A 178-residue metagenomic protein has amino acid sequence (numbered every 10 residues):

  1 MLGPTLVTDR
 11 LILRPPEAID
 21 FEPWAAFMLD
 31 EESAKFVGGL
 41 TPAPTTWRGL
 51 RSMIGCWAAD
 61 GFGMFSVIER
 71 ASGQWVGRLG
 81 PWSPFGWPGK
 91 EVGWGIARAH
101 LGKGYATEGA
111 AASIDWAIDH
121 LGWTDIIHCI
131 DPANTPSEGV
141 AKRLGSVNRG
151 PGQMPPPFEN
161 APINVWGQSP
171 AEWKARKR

Functional and structural regions predicted by a protein language model:
M1-F36, G55, M64-R178: Acyl-donor (CoA/ACP) binding surface of acyl/acetyltransferases
E32-S52: Conserved GNAT-fold acetyl-CoA-binding loop/helix
A58: Extracellular/periplasmic catalytic domains that process cell-envelope and extracellular macromolecules
